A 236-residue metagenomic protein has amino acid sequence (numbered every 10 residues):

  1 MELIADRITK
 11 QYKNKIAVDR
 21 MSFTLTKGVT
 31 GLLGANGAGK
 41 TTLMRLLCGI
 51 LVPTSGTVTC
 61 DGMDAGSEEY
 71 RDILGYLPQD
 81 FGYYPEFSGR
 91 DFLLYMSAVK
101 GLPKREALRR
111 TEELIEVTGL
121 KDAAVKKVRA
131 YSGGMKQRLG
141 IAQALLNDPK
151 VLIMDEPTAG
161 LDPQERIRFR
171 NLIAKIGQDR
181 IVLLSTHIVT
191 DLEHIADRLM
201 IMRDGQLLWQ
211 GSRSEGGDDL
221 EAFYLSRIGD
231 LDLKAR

Functional and structural regions predicted by a protein language model:
C48: Helix-to-loop junction immediately C-terminal to a conserved catalytic motif
G56-Y70, G211: Conserved ABC transporter NBD signature motif
L94, A98, R105-A123: Conserved ABC ATPase "signature" region
K127-Y131: Conserved ABC ATPase signature
L152-E156, L161: Catalytic Walker B motif of ABC-type/P-loop ATPase nucleotide-binding domains
